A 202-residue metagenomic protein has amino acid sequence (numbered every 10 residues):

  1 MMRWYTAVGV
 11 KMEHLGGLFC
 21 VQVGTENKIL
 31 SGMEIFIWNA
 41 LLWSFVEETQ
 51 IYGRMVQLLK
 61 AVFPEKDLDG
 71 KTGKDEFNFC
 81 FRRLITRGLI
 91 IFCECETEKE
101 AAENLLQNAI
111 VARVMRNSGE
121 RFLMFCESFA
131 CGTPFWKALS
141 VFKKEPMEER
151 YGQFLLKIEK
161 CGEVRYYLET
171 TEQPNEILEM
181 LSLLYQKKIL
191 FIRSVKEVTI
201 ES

Functional and structural regions predicted by a protein language model:
M2-V46: Short, amphipathic alpha-helical interface elements at domain boundaries that mediate macromolecular binding
I29-S202: Long, charge-rich, low-complexity alpha-helical segments
